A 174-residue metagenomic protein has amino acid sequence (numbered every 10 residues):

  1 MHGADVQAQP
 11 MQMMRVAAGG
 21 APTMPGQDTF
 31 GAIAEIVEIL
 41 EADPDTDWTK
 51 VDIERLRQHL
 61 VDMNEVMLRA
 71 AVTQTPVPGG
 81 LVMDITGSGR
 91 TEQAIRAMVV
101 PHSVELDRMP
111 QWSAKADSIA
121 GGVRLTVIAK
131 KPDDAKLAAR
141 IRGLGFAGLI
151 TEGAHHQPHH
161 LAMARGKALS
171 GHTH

Functional and structural regions predicted by a protein language model:
M1-H174: Intrinsically disordered, low-complexity terminal tails/loops enriched in metal-binding residues
